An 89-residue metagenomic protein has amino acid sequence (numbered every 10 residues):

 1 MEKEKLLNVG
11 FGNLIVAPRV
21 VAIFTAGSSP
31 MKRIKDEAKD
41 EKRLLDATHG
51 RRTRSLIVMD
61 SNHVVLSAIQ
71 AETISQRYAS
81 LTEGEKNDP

Functional and structural regions predicted by a protein language model:
M1-K3, H49-R54: A short, compositionally biased
E2-L14: Short aromatic-glycine motifs in intrinsically disordered, low-complexity regions
I15-P18, R43-L44: Structural recognition of short helix-loop-helix hairpins that underlie histone-fold modules
A17-T25: Phosphoinositide-dependent membrane-docking surfaces
P30-E41, D46: Compact, glycine-rich, soluble single-domain proteins
L56-P89: C-terminal structural segments of small proteins and small subunits
